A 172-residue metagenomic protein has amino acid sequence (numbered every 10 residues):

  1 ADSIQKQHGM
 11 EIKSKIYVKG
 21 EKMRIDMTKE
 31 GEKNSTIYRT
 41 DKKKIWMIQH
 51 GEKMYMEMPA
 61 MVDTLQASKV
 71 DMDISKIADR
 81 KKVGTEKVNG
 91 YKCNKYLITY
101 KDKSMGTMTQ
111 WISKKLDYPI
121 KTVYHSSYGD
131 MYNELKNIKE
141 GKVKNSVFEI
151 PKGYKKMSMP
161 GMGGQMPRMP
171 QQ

Functional and structural regions predicted by a protein language model:
A1-Q172: Extended soluble regions of mature proteins
